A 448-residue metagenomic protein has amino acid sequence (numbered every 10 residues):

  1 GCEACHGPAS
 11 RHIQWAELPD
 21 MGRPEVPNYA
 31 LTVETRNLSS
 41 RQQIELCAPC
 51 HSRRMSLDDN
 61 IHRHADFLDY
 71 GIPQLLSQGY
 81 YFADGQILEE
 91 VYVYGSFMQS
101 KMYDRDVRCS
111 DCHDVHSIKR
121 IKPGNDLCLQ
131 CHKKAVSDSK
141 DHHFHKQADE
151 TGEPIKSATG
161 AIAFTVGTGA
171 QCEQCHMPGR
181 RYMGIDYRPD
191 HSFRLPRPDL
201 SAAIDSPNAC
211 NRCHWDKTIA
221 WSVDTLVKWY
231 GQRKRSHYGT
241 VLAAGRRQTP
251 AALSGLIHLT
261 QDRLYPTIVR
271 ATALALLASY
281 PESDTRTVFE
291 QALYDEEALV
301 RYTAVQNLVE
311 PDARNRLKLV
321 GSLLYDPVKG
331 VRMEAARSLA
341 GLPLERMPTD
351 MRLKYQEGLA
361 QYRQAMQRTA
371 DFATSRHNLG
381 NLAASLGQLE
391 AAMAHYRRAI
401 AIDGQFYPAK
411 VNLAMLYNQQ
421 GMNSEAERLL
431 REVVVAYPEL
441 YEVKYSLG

Functional and structural regions predicted by a protein language model:
G1-T267, A275, P327: Primarily the internal scaffold of c-type cytochrome electron-transfer domains, especially repeated/multiheme c-type
P250-T260, E282-Y294, D312-L323, R346-R363: Amphipathic alpha-helical scaffolding segments comprising HEAT/armadillo-like alpha-solenoid repeats
Y280, D295, P311, D326 (+3 more regions): Structural marker of alpha-solenoid helical repeat scaffolds
S283-D284, N315-L317, M351-R363, L386-R398 (+1 more regions): Structural signature of tandem alpha-helical TPR/SEL1-like repeats, specifically the intra-repeat loop/turn
A298, K329, A373-T374, Y407-P408 (+1 more regions): Helix-start (N-cap) detector for alpha-helical repeat units in TPR-like alpha-solenoids, especially tetratricopeptide
E310, G341, S385, Q419-Q420: Register position in tetratricopeptide repeats
R376-A383, H395, K410-Y417, L429 (+1 more regions): TPR/Sel1-like alpha-solenoid repeat signature
